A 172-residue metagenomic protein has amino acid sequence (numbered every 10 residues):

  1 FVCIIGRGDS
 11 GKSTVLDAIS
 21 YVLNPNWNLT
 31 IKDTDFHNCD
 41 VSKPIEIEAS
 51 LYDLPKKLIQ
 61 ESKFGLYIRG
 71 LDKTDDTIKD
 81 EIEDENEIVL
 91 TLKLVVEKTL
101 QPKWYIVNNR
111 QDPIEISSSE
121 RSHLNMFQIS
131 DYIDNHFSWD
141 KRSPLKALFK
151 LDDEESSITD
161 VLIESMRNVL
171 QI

Functional and structural regions predicted by a protein language model:
F1: Walker A (P-loop) ATP-phosphate-binding motif of ABC ATPase nucleotide-binding domains
I4: Hydrophobic anchor at the beta1->P-loop junction of P-loop NTPases
R7: P-loop (Walker A) phosphate-binding loop of NTP-binding proteins
S10: ATP-binding Walker
S13: Walker A/P-loop
L16-D84: Conserved P-loop NTP-binding catalytic core
L54-K56, Q60-Q171: Electropositive, glycine-dotted interaction segments that contact anionic polymers or phosphate-rich ligands
